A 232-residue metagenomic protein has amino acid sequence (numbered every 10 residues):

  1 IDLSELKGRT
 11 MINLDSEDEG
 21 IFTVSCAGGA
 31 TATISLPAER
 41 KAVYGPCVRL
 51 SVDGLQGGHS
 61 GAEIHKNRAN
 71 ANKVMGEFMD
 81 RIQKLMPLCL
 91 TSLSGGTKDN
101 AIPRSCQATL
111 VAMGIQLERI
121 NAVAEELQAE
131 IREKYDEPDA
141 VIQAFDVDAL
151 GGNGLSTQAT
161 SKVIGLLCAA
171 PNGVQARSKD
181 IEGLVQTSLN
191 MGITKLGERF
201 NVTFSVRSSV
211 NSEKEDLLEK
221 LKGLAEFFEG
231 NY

Functional and structural regions predicted by a protein language model:
D2-R207: Midchain, well-structured core segments that form catalytic/ion-binding scaffolds
S212-N231: Redox- and metal-dependent alpha/beta enzyme cores, enriched for Fe-S-associated oxidoreductases and cofactor-handling
